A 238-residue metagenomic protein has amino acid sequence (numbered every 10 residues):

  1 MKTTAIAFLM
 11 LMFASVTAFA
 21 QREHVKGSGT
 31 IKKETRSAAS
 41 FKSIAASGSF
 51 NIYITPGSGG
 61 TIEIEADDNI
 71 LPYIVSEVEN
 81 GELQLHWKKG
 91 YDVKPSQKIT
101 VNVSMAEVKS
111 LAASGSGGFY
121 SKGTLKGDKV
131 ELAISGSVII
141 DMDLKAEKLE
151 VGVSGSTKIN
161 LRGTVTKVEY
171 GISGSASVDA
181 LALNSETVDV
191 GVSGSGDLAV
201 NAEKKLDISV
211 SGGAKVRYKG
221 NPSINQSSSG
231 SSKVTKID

Functional and structural regions predicted by a protein language model:
M1-D238: Intrinsically disordered, low-complexity terminal regions
